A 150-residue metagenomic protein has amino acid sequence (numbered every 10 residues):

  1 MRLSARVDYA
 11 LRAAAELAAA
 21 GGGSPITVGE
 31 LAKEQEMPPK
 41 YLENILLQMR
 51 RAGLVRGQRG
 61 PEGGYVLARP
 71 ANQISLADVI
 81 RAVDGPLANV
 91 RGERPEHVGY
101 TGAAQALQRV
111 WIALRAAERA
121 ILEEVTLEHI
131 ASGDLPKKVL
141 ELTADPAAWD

Functional and structural regions predicted by a protein language model:
L3-V7, L11-P38: N-terminal helix-turn-helix DNA-binding core of bacterial DNA-binding proteins
A14, L46-L47: Short, hydrophobic-biased segments on the C-terminal half of alpha helices that form "recognition helices"
K33, R50-R51: Alpha-helical residues within the helix-turn-helix
L54-A68: Beta-hairpin "wing" of winged helix-turn-helix
A71-E96, L107-A117: Conserved segment of winged-helix/HTH DNA-binding domains
E96-D150: C-terminal regulatory/oligomerization modules of transcriptional regulators
